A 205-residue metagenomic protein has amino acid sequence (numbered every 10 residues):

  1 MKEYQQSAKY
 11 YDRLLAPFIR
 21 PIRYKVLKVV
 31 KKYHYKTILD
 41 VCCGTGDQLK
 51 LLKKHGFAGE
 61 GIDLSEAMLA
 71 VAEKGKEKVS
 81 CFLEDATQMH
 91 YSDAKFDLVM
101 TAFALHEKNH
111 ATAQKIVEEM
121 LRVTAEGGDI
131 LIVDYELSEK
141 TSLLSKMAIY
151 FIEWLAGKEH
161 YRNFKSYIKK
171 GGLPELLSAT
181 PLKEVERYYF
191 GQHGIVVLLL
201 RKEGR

Functional and structural regions predicted by a protein language model:
M1-Y33, D47: Conserved class I S-adenosyl-L-methionine
Y35-T37: Nucleotide donor/acceptor-binding cores
L39-V41, T45-Q88: Class I SAM-dependent methyltransferase SAM/SAH-binding core
Q48, V133-T180, E186-R187: C-terminal alpha-helical "lid/dimerization" subdomain adjacent to the S-adenosyl-L-methionine
M100: A conserved beta-strand element that flanks and buttresses the S-adenosyl-L-methionine
F103-A104: Short catalytic micro-motifs in class I SAM-dependent methyltransferases
Q114-E126: A short glycine-rich, Lys/Arg-flanked "PGG" loop and its adjoining helix->strand segment in the class I
T180-L182, E186-R205: Core SAM-dependent methyltransferase catalytic element
